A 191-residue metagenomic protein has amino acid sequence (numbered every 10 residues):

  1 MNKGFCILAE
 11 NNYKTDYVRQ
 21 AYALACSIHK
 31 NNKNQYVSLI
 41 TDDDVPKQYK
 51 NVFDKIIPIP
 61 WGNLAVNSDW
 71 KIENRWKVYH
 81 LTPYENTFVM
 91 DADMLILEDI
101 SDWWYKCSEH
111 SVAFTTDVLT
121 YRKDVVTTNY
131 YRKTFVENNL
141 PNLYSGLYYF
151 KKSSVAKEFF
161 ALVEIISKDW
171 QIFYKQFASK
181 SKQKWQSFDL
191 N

Functional and structural regions predicted by a protein language model:
M1-N191: Glycosyltransferase catalytic domains, chiefly GT-A lineage
